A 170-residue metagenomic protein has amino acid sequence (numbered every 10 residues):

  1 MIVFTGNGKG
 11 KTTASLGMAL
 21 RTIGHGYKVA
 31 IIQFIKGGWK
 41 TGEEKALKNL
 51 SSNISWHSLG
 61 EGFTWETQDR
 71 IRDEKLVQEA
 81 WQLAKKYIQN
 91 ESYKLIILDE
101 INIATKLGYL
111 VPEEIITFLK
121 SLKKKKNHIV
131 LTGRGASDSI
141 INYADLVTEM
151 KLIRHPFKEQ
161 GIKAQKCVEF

Functional and structural regions predicted by a protein language model:
I2-Q89: Conserved P-loop
R21, R70-R72, K94, R134 (+1 more regions): Arginine residue identity/basic-tract feature
F63-T64, K86-S92, I101-F170: Replace "adjacent to P-loop NTPase cores in ATP/GTP-dependent enzymes" with "adjacent to NTP-binding cores
